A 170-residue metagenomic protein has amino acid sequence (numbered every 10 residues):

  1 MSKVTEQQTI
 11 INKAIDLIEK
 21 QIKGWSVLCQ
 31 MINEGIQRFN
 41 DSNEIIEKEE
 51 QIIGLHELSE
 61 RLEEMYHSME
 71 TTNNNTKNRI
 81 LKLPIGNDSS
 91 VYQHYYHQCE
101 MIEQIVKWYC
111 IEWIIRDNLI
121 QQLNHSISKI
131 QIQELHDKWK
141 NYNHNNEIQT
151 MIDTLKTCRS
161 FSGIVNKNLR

Functional and structural regions predicted by a protein language model:
S2-T5, T9-N12, E19, S26 (+1 more regions): Extended, amphipathic alpha-helical coiled-coil scaffold segments used for oligomerization/tethering in eukaryotic
T71-R170: Charged, alpha-helical coiled-coil and adjacent rod-like segments in eukaryotic scaffold subunits that mediate
